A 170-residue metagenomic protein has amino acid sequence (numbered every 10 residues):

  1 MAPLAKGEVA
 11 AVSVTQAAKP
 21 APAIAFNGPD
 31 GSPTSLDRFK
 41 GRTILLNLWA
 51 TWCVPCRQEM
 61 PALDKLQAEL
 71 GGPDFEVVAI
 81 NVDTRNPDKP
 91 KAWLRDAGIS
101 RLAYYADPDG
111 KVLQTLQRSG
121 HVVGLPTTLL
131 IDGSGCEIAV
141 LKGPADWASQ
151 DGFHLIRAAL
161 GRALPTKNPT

Functional and structural regions predicted by a protein language model:
M1-A23, N168-T170: N-terminal targeting signals for export/organelle localization
A25-F26, L130: Hydrophobic beta-strand positions
P29, F39, G133: Short, ordered coil/turn segments that flank beta-strands lining enzyme active or ligand-binding pockets
T34-R57: Short active-site neighborhood of thiol/selenol oxidoreductases, capturing the structured segment around
K40-R42, G72, I99-R101: Active-site acidic short loop of glycosyltransferases
T43-I44, F75, P126: Alpha/beta-hydrolase fold active-site loops
R57-G98, P108-T115: Structural microenvironment flanking redox-active thiols in thiol-disulfide oxidoreductases
A92, D96-R101, D107-A158: Thiol/disulfide oxidoreductase modules built on the thioredoxin-like
